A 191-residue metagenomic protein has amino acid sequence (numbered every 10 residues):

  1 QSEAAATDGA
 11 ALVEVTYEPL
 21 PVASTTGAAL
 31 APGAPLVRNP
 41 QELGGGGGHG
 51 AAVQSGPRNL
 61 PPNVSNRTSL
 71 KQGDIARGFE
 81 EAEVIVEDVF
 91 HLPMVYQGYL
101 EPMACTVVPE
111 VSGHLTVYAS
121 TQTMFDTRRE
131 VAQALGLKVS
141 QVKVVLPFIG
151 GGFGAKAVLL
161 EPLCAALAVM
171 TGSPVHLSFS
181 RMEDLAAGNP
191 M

Functional and structural regions predicted by a protein language model:
Q1-M191: Structural alpha/beta core scaffold segments of enzyme domains
